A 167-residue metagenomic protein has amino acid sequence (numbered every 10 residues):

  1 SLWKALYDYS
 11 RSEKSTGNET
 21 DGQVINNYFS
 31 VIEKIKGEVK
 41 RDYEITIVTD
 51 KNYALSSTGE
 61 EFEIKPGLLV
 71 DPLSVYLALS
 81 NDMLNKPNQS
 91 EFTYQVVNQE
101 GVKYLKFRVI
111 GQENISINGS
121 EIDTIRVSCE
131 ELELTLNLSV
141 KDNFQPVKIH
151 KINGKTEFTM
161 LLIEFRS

Functional and structural regions predicted by a protein language model:
S1-T46, K86-S167: Acidic, serine/threonine-rich low-complexity disordered tracts
I35-N81: Hydrophobic, well-structured mid-protein blocks that either form specific transmembrane helices
